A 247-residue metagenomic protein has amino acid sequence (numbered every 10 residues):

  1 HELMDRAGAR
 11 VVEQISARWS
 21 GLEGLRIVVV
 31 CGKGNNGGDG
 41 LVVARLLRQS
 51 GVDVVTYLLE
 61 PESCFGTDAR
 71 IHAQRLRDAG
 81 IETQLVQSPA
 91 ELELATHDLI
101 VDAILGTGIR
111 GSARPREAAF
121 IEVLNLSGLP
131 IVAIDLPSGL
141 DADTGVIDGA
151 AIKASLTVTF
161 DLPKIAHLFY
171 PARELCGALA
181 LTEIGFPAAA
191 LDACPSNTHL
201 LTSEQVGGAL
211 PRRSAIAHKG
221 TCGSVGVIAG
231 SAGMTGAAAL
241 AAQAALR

Functional and structural regions predicted by a protein language model:
H1-E60, G66, L156, H167-R247: Small-residue (G/A/S/T)-rich helix-start motifs and N-terminal tracts that mark the onset
R10, I71, T83, A90 (+5 more regions): A broad, structure-centric signal for solvent-exposed, well-ordered loop/edge residues that line or flank functional
E13-I104, S112-I134: Nucleotide and nucleotide-moiety/phosphate-recognizing core
H97-L99, I104-S196: Internal gly/pro-rich beta-alpha loop/helix module that stabilizes soluble enzyme cofactors or their anionic handles
